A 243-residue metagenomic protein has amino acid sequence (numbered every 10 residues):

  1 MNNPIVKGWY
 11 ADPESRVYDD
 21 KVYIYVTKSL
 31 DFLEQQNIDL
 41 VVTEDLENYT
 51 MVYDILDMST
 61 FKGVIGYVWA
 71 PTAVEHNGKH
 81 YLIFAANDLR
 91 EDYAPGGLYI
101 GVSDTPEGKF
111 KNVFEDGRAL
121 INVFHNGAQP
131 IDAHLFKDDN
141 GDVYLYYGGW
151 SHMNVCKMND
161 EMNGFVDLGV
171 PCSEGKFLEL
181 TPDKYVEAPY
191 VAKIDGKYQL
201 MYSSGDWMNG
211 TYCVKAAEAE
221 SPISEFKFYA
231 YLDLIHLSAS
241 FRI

Functional and structural regions predicted by a protein language model:
M1-I243: Carbohydrate-active catalytic/glycan-binding domains of CAZyme proteins, especially the secreted or lumenal ectodomains
